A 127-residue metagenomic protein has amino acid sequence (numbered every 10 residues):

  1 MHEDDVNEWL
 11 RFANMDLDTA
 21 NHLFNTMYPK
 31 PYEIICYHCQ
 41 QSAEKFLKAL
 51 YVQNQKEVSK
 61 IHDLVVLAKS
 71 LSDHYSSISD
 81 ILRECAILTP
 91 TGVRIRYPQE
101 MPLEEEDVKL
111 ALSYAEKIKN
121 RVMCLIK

Functional and structural regions predicted by a protein language model:
M1-K127: Terminal alpha-helical segments
